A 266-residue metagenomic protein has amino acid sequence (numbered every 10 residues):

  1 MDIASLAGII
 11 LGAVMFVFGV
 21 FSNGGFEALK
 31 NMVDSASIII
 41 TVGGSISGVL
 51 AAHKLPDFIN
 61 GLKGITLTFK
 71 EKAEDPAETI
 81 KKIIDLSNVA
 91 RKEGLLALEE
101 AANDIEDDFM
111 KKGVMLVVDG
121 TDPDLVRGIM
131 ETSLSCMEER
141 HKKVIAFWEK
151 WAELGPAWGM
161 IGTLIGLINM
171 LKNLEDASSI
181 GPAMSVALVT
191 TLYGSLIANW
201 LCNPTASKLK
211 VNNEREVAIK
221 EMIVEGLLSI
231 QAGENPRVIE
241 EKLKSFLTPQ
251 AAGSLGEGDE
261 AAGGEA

Functional and structural regions predicted by a protein language model:
A4, G8, M15-V144, E216-A266: Large intracellular
A7-I10, V14-L29, S133-N212: Helix-termination/interfacial motifs at the ends of transmembrane alpha-helices
